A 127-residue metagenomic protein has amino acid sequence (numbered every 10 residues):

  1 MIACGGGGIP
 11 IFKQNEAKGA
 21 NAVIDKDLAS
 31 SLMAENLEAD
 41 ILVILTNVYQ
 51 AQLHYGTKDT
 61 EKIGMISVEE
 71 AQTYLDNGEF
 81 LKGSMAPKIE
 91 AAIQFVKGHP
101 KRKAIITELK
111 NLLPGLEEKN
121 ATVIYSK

Functional and structural regions predicted by a protein language model:
M1-K127: C-terminal catalytic "cap/lid" subdomain
